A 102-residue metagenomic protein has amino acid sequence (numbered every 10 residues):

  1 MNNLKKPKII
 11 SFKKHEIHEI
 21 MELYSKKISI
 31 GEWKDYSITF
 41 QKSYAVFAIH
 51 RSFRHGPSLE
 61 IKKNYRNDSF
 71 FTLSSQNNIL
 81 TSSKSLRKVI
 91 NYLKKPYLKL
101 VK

Functional and structural regions predicted by a protein language model:
M1-K8, N78-K102: Mixed-charge, Lys/Arg-enriched low-complexity segments
M1-S43: Negatively charged, low-complexity tracts enriched in Asp/Glu with abundant Ser/Thr
N2-N3, R54-N78, K95: Short aromatic-glycine-(Arg/Gly/Cys) micro-motifs in beta-strand/loop hairpins
E32-E60: Amphipathic, interaction-prone secondary-structure segments
